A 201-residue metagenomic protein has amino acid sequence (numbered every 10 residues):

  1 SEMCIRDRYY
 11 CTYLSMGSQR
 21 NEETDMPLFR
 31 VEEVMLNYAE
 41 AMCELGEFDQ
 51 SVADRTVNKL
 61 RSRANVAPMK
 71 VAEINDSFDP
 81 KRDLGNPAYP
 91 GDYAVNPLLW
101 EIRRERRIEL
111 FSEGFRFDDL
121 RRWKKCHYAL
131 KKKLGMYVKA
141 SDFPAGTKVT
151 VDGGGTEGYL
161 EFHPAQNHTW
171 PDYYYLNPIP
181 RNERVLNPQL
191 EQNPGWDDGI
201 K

Functional and structural regions predicted by a protein language model:
S1-E2, R6-K201: Acidic/polar-rich alpha-helix caps and helix-coil junctions
